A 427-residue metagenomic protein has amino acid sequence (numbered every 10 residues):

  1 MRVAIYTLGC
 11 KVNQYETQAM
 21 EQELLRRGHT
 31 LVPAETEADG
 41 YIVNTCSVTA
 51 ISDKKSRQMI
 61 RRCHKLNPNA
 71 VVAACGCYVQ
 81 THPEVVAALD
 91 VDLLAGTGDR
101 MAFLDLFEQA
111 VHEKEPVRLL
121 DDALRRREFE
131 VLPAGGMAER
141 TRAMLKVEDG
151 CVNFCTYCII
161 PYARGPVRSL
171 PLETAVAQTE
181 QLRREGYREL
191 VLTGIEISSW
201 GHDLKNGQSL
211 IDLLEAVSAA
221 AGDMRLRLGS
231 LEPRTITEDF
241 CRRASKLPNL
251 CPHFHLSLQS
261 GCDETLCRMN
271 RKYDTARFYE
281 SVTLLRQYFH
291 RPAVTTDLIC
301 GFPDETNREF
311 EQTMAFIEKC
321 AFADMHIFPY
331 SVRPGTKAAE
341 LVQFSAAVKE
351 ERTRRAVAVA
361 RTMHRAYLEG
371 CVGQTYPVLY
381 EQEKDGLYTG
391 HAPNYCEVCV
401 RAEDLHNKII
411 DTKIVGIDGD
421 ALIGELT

Functional and structural regions predicted by a protein language model:
M1-W200, A244, L250, F254 (+6 more regions): Proteins enriched for Cys/Gly/acidic motifs involved in redox and nucleic-acid/cofactor modification
T7, S230, L258-S260, Y380 (+1 more regions): Flexible glycine-/small-residue-rich
N13, T49-S52, V79, P233 (+3 more regions): Alpha-helix N-cap/loop-to-helix initiation residues
V72-A73, T81, R184-N307, E318: Conserved SAM/AdoMet-binding glycine-rich loop
M101, N153, G165, S198 (+4 more regions): Glycine-centered loop/turn positions within well-structured domains that cap or flank conserved ligand/cofactor-binding
A138-T141, C151-V152, L250, S260 (+5 more regions): Short flexible coil/turn linkers enriched for glycine and charged/polar residues that connect secondary-structure
A175, L192, L228, L256 (+6 more regions): Conserved, mostly hydrophobic/aromatic
A339-T427: Terminal RNA-binding accessory module
